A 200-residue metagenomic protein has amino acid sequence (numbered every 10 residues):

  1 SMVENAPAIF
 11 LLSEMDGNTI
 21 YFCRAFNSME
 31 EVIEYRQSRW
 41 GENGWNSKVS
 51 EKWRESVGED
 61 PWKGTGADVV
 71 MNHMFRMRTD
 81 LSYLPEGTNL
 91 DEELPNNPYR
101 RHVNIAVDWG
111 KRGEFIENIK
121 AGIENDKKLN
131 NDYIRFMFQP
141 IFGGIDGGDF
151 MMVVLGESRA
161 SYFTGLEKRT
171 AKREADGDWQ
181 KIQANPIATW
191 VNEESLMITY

Functional and structural regions predicted by a protein language model:
S1-Y200: Short S/T/G/P-rich N-terminal loop/turn motif that feeds into the first structured element of a domain
